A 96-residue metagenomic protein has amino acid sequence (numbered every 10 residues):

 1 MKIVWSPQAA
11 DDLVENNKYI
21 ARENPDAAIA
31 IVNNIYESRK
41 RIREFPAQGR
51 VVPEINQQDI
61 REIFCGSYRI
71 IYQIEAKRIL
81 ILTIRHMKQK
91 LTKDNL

Functional and structural regions predicted by a protein language model:
K2-D59: Basic, Lys/Arg-enriched alpha-helical interface segments
A47-K77: Basic/aromatic recognition patch in beta-strand/loop cores that engages polyanionic ligands
C65-Y68, Q73-L96: Enriched for short, Lys/Arg-rich terminal
